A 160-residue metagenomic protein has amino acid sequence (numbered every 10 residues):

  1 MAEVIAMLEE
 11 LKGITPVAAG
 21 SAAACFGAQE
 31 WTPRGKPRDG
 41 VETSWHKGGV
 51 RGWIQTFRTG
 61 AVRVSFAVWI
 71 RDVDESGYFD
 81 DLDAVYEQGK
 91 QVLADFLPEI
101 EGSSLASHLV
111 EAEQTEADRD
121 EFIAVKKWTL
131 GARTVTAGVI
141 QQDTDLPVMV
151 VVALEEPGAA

Functional and structural regions predicted by a protein language model:
M1-Q114, R119-D120, R133-V135, I140-A160: Short helix/turn-capping signatures at newly exposed starts of structured segments
V125-K127, G138: Phosphate-end processing signature that detects enzymes handling 5′-triphosphorylated RNA and polyphosphate
